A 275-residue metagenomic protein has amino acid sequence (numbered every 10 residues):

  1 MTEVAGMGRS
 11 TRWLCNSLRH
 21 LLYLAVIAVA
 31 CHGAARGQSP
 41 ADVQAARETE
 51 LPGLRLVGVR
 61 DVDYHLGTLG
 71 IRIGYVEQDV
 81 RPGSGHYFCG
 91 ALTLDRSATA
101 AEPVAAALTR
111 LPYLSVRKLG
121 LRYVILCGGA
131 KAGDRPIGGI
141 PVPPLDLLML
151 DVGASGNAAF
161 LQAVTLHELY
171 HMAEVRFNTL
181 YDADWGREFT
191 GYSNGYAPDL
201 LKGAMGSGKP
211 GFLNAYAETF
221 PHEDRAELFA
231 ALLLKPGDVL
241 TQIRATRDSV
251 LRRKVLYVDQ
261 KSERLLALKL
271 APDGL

Functional and structural regions predicted by a protein language model:
G6-G8, G33, G37: Residue-identity detector for glycine
M7-L22: Bacterial N-terminal signal peptides that target proteins for export
L14-N16, H32, G90, G128: Secreted/luminal cysteine- and crosslink-motif detector
H20-A30: Bacterial N-terminal signal peptides
G37-A98, L126-G129, Y192, A197-G206 (+1 more regions): Non-catalytic architectural context of zinc metalloproteases
S84-P144: Auxiliary, metal-adjacent structural segments of Zn-dependent hydrolase domains
G120-L275: Active-site-flanking segments in enzyme catalytic domains
